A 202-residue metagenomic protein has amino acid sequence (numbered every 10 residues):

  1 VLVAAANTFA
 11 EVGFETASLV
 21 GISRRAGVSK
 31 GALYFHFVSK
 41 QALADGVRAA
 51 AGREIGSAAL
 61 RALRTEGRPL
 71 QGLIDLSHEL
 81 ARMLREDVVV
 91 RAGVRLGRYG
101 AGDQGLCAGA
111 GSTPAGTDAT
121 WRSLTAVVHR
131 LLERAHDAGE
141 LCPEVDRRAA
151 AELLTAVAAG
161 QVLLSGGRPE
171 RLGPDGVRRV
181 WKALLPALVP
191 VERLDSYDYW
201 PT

Functional and structural regions predicted by a protein language model:
A4, T8-A42, G46, A50: Helix-turn-helix
E11-E15, E66, A138: Short coil/turn segments at alpha/beta junctions that flank glycine-rich nucleotide-binding fingerprints
G46, S57-V90, R147, A151: Hydrophobic alpha-helical connector segments
V47, A51, I55, S77-L80 (+4 more regions): Hydrophobic/aromatic residues within well-ordered alpha-helical segments
E54, E79-D87, V157-L164, A187-V191: Phosphate/oxyanion-binding loops and surfaces in catalytic or ligand/nucleic-acid-binding neighborhoods
G56, G102-A138, V145-T155, D175: Amphipathic alpha-helical packing segments from all-alpha helical-bundle domains
A62, D75-R85, V94-G105, K182-L188: Helix-loop "lid/cap" segments that line or gate small-molecule binding pockets
R122-A138, V157, G167-T202: C-terminal peripheral helix-coil segments that are non-catalytic and often amphipathic
